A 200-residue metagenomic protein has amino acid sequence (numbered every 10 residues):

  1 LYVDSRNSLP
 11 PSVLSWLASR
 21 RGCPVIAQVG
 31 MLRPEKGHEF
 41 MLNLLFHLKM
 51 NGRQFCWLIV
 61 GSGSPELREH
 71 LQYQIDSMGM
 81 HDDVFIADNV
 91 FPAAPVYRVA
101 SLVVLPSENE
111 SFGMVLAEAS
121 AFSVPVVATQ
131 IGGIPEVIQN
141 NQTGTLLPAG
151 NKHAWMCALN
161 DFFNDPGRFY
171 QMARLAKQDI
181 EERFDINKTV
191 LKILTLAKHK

Functional and structural regions predicted by a protein language model:
Y2-R20: A short helix/loop element that forms part of the nucleotide-sugar donor recognition site in Leloir-type
P24, Q28-H47, W57, E69-H70 (+2 more regions): A conserved mid-protein helix/loop that constitutes part of the nucleotide-sugar donor-binding site
H70-D88: Nucleotide-activated donor-binding/catalytic signature segment of Leloir-type glycosyltransferases, i.e., the conserved
N89, E108: Aromatic "clamp/platform" in nucleotide-sugar-dependent glycosyltransferases that forms part of the donor/acceptor
G113-L116, I134: Short glycine/serine-rich donor-binding loops of glycosyltransferases
P125-A128, I138: Short hydrophobic beta-strand element within catalytic cores of glycosyltransferases and related nucleotide-activated
N140-N141, T145-K152, D161-G167: Conserved acidic donor-binding segment of nucleotide-sugar-dependent glycosyltransferases
A154, D161, R168-R183, T189-T195: A short, well-ordered alpha-helix in the C-terminal region of glycosyltransferases
